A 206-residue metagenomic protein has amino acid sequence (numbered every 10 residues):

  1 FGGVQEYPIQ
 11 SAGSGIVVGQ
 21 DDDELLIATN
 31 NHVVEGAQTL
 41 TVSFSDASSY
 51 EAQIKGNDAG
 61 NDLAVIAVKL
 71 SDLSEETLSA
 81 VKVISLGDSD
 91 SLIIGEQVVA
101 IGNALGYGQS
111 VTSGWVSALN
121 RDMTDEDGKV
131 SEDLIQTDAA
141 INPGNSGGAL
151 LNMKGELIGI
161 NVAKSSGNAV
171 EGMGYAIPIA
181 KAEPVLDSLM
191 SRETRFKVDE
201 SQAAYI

Functional and structural regions predicted by a protein language model:
F1-Y205: Serine-dependent protease modules
